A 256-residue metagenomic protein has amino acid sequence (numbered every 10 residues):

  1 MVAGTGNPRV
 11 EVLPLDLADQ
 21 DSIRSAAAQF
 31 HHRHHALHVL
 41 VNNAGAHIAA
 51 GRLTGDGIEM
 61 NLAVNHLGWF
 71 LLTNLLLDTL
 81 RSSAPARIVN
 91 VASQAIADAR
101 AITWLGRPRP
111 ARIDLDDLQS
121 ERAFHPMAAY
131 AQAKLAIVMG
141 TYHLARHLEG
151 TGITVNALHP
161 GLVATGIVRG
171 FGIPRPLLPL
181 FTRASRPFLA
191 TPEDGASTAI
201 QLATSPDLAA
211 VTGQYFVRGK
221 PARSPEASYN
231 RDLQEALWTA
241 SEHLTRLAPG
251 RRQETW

Functional and structural regions predicted by a protein language model:
M1-F171, L247-W256: Rossmann-fold NAD(P)H-dependent dehydrogenase/reductase core
I23, A133, A157, T182-A222 (+2 more regions): C-terminal helical subdomain
A50, S224-A227: A generic structural signal for short coil/turn motifs at secondary-structure boundaries
L115-R122, P174-T182, G219-A222: Short glycine/proline- and charge-enriched loop/turn segments that cap or connect secondary-structure elements
L162, G172-D194, R251, W256: Terminal hydrophobic/aromatic helix or amphipathic segment near a protein terminus
E226-W256: C-terminal amphipathic/interface module of NAD(P)-dependent oxidoreductases and related NAD-binding regulators
